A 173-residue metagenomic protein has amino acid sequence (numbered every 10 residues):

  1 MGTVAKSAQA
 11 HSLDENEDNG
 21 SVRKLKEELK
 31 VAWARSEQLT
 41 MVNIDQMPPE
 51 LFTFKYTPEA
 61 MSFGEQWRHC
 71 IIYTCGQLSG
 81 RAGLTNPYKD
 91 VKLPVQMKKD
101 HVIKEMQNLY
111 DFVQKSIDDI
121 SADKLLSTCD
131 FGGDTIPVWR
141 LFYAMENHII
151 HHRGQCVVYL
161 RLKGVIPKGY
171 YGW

Functional and structural regions predicted by a protein language model:
M1-A10: N-terminal export signals
H11-E59, F63-G64, T74-N86, V102-M106 (+2 more regions): His/Met- and acidic-residue-enriched segments that coordinate or traffic transition-metal cofactors and support
D18, V22-K26, V91-K99, V138-W139: A short, mixed-charge helix-start or loop-turn motif at secondary-structure junctions
K30-V31, M41, L51-V91, D130-W173: Short, contiguous alpha-helical
P48, Q114, D118-S121, L160 (+1 more regions): Secondary-structure transition/hinge residues
V95-D130, I136-H151: Acidic/histidine-rich alpha-helical segments that form the ligand environment of transition-metal centers
